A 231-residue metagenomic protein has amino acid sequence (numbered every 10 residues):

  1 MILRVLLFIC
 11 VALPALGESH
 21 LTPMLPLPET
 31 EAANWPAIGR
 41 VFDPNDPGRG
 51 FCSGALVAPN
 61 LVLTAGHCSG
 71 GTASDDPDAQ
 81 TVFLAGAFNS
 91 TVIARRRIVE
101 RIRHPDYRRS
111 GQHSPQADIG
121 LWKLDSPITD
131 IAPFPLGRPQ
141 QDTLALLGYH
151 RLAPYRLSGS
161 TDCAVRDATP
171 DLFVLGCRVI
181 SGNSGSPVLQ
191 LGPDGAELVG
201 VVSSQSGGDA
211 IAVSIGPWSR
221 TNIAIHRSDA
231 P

Functional and structural regions predicted by a protein language model:
M1-L6: Bacterial N-terminal signal peptides that target proteins for export
L7-V57, P217-P231: Protease-domain processing segments flanking chymotrypsin-fold serine proteases, especially trypsin-like
E18-P36, P44-P47, G70, D75-I128: Conserved catalytic-core segment of clan PA serine endopeptidases
F42, L84, L189-G192: Core beta-strand residues in small-molecule sensory/regulatory alpha/beta domains
A55-L56, R178-V202: Catalytic nucleophile loop of clan PA
N60, T64: Cytochrome P450 catalytic-core helices
A65-C68, V199-G208: Short beta->alpha transition motifs characteristic of CBS
R101, Q116-I119, K123-N183, A210-A224: Chymotrypsin/trypsin-fold serine protease catalytic domain
